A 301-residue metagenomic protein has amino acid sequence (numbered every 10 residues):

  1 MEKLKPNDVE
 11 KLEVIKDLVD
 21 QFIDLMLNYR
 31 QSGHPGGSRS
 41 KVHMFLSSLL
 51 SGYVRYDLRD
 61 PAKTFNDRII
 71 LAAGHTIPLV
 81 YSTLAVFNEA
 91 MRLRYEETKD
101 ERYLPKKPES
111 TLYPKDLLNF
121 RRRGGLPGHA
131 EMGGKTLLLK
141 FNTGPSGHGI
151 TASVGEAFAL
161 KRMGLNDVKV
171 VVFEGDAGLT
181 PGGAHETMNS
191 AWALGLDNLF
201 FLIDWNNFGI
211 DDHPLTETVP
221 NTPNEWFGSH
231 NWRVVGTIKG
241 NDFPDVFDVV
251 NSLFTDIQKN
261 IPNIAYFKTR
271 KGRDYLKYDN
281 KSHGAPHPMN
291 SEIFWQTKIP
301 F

Functional and structural regions predicted by a protein language model:
M1-E13: Non-catalytic, mobile gating and regulatory segments of ester bond hydrolases
D8, K16, R30, V172-F173 (+1 more regions): A short, structure-level motif marking secondary-structure boundaries and short turns
E10-D17, N221: Alpha-helix N-cap/helix-start motif at coil-to-helix transitions, marked by capping-box chemistry
L12, I23, Y29, R39-L194: Cofactor-binding active-site loop characterized by glycine-rich and histidine/acidic residues
K16-S32, D204: N-terminal capping segment at the start of a domain
P35-G36, I70, I264-F267: A structural signal for short, well-ordered beta-strand segments and their strand-loop junctions that often border
G37-K41, T76, D242-V249: Short, conserved alpha-helical segments within structured domains
G134-F301: Glycine-rich ThDP/TPP pyrophosphate-binding loop and its adjacent helix/strand module within ThDP-dependent enzymes
